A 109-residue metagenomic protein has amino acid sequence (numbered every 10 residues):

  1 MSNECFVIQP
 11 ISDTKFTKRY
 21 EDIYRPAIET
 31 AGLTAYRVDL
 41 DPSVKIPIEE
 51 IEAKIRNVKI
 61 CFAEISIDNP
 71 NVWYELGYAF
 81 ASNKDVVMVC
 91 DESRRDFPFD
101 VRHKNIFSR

Functional and structural regions predicted by a protein language model:
M1-V44, I48-K54, V58: Conserved N-terminal substructure of TIR/SEFIR domains
P26-E29, T34, N57, I65-R109: Cross-kingdom TIR/SEFIR domain
